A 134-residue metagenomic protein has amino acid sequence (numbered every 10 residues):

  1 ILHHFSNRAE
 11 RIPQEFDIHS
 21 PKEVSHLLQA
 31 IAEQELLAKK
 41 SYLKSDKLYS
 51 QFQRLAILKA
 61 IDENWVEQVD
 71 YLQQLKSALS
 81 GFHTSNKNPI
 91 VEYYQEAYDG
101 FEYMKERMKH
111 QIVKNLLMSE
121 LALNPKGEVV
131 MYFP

Functional and structural regions predicted by a protein language model:
I1-P134: Extended, charged helical/alpha-beta scaffold domains that provide interaction surfaces
